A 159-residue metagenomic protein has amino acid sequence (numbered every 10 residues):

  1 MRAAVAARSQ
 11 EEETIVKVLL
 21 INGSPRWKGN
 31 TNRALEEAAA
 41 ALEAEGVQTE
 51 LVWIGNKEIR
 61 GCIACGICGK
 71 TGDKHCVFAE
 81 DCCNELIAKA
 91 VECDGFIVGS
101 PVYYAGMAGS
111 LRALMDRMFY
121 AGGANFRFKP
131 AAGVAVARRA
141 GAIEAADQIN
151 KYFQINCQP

Functional and structural regions predicted by a protein language model:
A4-I15: Short, Lys/Arg-enriched N-terminal segments with co-localized hydrophobic residues within the first ~10-30 amino acids
K17-V47: N-terminal beta1-alpha1 ligand-phosphate binding loop
I21-G23, I54, A135-R138: Cofactor-binding loop segments of dinucleotide-utilizing enzymes, especially the Rossmann-like FAD- and NAD(P)+-binding
E37-E45, N150-P159: Active-site-adjacent alpha-helix of alpha/beta-hydrolase-fold enzymes
V47-K57: A short beta-strand-loop structural module common to alpha/beta enzyme folds
K57-A90: Cysteine-cluster motifs in flexible loop/terminal segments that predominantly coordinate metals
V77-Q158: Helix-loop-strand module that forms the ligand-binding subsite of alpha/beta enzymes
